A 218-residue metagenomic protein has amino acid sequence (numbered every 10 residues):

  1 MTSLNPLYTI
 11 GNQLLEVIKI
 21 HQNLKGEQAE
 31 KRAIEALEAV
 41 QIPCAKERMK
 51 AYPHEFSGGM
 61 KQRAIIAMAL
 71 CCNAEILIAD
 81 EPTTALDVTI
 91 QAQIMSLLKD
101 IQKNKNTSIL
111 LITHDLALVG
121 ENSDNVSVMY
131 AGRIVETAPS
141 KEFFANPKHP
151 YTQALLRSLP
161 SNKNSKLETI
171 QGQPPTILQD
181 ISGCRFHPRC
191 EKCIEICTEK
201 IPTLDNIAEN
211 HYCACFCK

Functional and structural regions predicted by a protein language model:
L4, N12-Q28, E38-I42, A138: ABC-type ATPase nucleotide-binding domains, specifically the catalytic core motifs of the NBD
P6-G11, M49: Beta-to-alpha transition at the N-cap of a short helix in the ABC ATPase nucleotide-binding domain, specifically
L14, I66, I90, I94: Hydrophobic anchor residue at the start of the ABC signature
Q28-E47, E75, K99, L156: Conserved ABC ATPase "signature" region
P43-K46, T137-K218: Short catalytic/signature loops enriched in Gly
A51-F56, M60: Conserved ABC ATPase signature
A74-S165: P-loop NTP-binding/switch modules centered on Walker-like glycine-rich loops
